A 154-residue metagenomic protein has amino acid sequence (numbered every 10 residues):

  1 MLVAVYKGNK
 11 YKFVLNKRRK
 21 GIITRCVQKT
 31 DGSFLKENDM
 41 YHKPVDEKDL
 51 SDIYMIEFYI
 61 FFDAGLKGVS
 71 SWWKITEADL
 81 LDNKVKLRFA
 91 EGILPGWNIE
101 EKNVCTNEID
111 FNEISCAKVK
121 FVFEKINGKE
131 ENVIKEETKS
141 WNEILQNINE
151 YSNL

Functional and structural regions predicted by a protein language model:
M1-L154: Short, surface-exposed polybasic-aromatic patches that bind anionic ligands, especially phosphate groups
